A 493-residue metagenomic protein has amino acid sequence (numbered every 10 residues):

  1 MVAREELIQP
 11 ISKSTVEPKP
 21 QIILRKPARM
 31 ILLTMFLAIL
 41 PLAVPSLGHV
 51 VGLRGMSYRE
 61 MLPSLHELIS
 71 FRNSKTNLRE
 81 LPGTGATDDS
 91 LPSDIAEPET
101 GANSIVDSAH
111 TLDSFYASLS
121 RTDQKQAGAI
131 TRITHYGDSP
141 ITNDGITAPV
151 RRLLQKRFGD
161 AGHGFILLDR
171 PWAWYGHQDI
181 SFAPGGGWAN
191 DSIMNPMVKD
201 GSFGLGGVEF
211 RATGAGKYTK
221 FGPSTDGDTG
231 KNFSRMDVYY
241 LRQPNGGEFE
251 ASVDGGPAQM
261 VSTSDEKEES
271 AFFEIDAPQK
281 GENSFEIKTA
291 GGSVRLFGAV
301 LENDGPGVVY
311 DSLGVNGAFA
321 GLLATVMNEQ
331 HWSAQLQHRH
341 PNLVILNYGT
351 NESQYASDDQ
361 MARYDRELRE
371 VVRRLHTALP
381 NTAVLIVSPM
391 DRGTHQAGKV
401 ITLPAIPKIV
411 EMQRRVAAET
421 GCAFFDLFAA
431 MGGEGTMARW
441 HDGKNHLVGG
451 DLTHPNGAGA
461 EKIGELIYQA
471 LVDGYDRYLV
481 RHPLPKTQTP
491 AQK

Functional and structural regions predicted by a protein language model:
V2-Y136, P140-D311, D476-K493: N-terminal secretory targeting modules
S46, N328-E329, M390-K493: Catalytic His-Asp segment of secreted/periplasmic serine-dependent ester chemistry enzymes
D107-T122, L323-H338, R366-R374, K408-V410 (+1 more regions): Alpha-helical scaffolding within the catalytic cores of extracellular/periplasmic polymer-degrading hydrolases
S120, I141, G145, R151-G159 (+5 more regions): Sec-exported extracytoplasmic/periplasmic mature domains
Y136-S139, L168, S312-N316, L346-N351 (+3 more regions): Active-site-proximal beta-strand/loop segments in catalytic clefts of secreted hydrolases
P196-P223, V326-R363: Oxyanion-hole/transition-state-stabilizing segment in secreted/luminal serine hydrolases and related acyltransferases
Q243-N245, G305-D311, V315-L323, Q335 (+3 more regions): Serine-dependent acyl-ester chemistry module
H340-S353, M361-T377, L385-F424: Conserved N-terminal glycine/acidic-rich loop preference
